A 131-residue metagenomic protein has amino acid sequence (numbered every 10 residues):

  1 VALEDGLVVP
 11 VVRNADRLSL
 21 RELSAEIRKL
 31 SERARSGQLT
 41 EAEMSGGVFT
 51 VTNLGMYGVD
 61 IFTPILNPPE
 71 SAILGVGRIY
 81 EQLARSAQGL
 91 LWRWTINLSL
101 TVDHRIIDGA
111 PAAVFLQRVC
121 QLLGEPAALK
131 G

Functional and structural regions predicted by a protein language model:
V1-G131: C-terminal catalytic/motor cores of large multi-domain enzyme assemblies
